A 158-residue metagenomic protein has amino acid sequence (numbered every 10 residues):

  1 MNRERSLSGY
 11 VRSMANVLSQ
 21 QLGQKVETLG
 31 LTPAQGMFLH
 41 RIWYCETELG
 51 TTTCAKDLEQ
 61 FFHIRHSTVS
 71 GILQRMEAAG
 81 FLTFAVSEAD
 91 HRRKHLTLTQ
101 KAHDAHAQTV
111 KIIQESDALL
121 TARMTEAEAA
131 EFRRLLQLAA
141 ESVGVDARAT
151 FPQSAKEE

Functional and structural regions predicted by a protein language model:
M1, L49, A127-E158: C-terminal regulatory/oligomerization modules of transcriptional regulators
M1-L29, A79, E158: N-terminal leader segment of winged-helix/HTH proteins
S6, Y10, V17, Q21 (+3 more regions): Pre-recognition alpha-helix immediately N-terminal to the DNA-recognition helix within helix-turn-helix or winged-helix
A15, H40-T47, V110, Q137: Short, locally clustered residues in the helix-turn-helix/winged-helix DNA-binding domain
Q20-T68, F151: N-terminal helix-turn-helix DNA-binding core of bacterial DNA-binding proteins
A55, L73-Q74: Short, hydrophobic-biased segments on the C-terminal half of alpha helices that form "recognition helices"
Q74-R134: Charged, amphipathic alpha-helical coiled-coil/dimerization segments
